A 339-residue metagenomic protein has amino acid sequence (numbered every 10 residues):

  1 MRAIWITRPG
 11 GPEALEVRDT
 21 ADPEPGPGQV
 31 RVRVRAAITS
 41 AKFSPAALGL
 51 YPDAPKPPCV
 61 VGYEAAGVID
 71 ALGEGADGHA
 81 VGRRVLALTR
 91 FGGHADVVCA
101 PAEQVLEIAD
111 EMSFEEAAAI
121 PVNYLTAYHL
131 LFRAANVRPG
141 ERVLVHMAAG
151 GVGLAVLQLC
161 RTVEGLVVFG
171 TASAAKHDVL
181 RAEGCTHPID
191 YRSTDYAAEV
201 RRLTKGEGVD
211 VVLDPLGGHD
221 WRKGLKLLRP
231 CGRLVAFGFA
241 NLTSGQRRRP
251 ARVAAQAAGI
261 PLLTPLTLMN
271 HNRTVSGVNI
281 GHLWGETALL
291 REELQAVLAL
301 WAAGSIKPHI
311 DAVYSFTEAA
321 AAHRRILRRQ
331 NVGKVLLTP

Functional and structural regions predicted by a protein language model:
A21-I38, L50-G92, P215: Glycine-rich beta-strand-centered segment in the early N-terminal region that forms part of a ligand/cofactor-binding
A80, D110-S113, N136-R142, E207: Short helix-loop-beta connector
R84, R142, V167, G232-R233 (+1 more regions): Short glycine-centered segments of the SAM/dcSAM-binding site in methyltransferase folds
L86, L144, D210-L213: N-terminal Rossmann-like NAD(P) cofactor-binding module of classical short-chain dehydrogenase/reductase
T89-A102: A structural motif shared across PLP-dependent enzymes of the aminotransferase-like
I120-T194, A198-E199: Mid-domain Rossmann-like dinucleotide-binding core that forms the NAD(H)/NADP(H) cofactor-binding site
H219-S305: Glycine-rich phosphate-binding loop and adjacent beta-alpha segment of Rossmann(oid) nucleotide-cofactor-binding
W284-P339: C-terminal hydrophobic helical "lid"/dimerization subdomain of Rossmann-like NAD(P)H-dependent oxidoreductases
